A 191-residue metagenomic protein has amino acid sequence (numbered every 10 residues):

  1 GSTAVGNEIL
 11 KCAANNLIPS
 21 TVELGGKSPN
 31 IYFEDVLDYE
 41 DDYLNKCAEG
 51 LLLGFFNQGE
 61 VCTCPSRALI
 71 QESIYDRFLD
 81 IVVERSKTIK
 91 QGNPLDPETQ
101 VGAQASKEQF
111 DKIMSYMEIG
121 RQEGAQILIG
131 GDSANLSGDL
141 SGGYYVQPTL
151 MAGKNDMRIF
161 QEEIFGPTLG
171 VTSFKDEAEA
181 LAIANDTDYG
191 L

Functional and structural regions predicted by a protein language model:
G1-N155, A178, A182-I183: ALDH superfamily catalytic-core signature
S106, G170-K175: A structural signal for short, well-ordered beta-strand elements
M157-Q161: Cytochrome P450 core scaffold surrounding the K-helix E-X-X-R motif and the conserved "meander" helix-loop region
P167: Glycine-rich nucleotide-phosphate-binding loops and adjacent flexible coil segments
D188-L191: Short, intrinsically disordered, charge-balanced linker/junction segments flanking boundaries in proteins
